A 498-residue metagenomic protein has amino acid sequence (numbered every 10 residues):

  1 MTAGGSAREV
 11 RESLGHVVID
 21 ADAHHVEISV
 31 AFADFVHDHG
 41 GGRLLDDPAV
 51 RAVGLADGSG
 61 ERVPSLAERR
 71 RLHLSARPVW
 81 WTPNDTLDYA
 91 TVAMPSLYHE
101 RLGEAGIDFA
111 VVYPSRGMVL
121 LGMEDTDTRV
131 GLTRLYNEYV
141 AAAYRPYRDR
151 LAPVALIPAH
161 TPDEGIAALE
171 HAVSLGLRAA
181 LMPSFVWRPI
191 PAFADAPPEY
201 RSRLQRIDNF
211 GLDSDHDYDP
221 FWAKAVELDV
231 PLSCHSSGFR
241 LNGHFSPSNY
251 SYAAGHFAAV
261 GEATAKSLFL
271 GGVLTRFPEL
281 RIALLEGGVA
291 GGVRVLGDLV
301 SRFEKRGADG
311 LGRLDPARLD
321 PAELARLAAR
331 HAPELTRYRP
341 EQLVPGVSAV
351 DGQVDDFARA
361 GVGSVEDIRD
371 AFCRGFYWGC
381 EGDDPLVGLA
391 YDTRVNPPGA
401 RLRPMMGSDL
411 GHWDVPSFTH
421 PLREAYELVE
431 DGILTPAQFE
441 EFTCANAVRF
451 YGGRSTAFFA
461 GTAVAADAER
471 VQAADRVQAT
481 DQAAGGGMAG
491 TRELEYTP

Functional and structural regions predicted by a protein language model:
T2-I19, H24, I28-F109, L135-P146 (+7 more regions): Mid-to-C-terminal alpha-helical segments outside catalytic/metal-binding sites
V18, W81-A90, H99, G103-E124 (+2 more regions): Divalent metal-dependent hydrolysis catalytic cores, especially in the metallo-beta-lactamase
P78-P83, R116-R129, H160-D163, F193-R206 (+1 more regions): Surface-exposed, active-site-proximal loop segments in enzymatic domains
L87, T91, D125, R129-Y136 (+6 more regions): Residue-level preference for long, well-ordered alpha-helices that form the structural scaffold of enzyme catalytic
P95, T133-N137, G165, S214 (+2 more regions): Aromatic/hydrophobic pocket-lining residues that form the small-molecule binding cavity in soluble enzyme cores
S115-R116, S236-R240, H412-W413: Short glycine-enriched loops at secondary-structure junctions
R148-R150, I157, L169, V173-R403 (+1 more regions): Catalytic pocket-lining loop regions of alpha/beta-barrel enzymes, especially the amidohydrolase/enolase/GH5 lineages
D409: Active-site glycine-centered loops adjacent to acidic/histidine catalytic or metal-binding residues that shape
